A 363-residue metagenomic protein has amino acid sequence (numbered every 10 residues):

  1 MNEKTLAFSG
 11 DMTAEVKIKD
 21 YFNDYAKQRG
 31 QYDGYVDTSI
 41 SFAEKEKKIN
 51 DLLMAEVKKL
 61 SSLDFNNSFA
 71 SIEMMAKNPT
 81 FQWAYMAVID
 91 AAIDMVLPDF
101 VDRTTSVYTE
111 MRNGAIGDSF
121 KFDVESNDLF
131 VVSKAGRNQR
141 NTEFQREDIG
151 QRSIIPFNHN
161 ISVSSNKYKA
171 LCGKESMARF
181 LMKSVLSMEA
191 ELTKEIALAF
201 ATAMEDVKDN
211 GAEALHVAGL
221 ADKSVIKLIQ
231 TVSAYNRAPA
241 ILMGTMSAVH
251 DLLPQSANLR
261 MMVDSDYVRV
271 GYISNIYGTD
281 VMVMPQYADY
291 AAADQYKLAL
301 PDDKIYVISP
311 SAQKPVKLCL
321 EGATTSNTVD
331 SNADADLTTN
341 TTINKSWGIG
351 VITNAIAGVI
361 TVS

Functional and structural regions predicted by a protein language model:
M1-A76, A293-S363: Extended, compositionally biased alpha-helical segments that mediate assembly or anchoring
S39, A43, A70-Q82, K167-A178: Short, charged/polar micro-motifs that form catalytic or ligand-binding hotspots
L53, F81, Y85-I89, L181 (+1 more regions): Short amphipathic alpha-helical coiled-coil/interface segments
A70-H159: Assembly/oligomerization interface modules of large self-assembling protein complexes
M95-F120, L253-L259, A312-N340, I356: Surface-exposed flexible segments
N158-Y235: Alpha-helical scaffold segments that mediate packing/assembly in large oligomeric complexes
A190, K194, A248-H250, W347: Short loop/turn segments at secondary-structure transitions that flank enzyme active sites
I226-L320: Extended oligomerization regions of viral-like shell subunits
